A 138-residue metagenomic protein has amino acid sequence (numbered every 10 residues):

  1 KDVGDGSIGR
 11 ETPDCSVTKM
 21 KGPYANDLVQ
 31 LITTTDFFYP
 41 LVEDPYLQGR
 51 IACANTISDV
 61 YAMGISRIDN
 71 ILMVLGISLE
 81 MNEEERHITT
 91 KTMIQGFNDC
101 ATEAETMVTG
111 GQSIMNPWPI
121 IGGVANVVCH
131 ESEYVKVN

Functional and structural regions predicted by a protein language model:
K1-T12: Intrinsically disordered, low-complexity, positively charged segments
I8-R10, P40-S58, E84-I94: Glycine-rich anion/phosphate-binding loops
R10-T12, Y24-D27: Short, flexible loop/turn motifs enriched in small residues
P13, N55, E133-Y134: Short alpha-helical segments and helix-capping/turn motifs at coil-helix boundaries
P13-D14, D36, D59: Acidic side chains
C15-K19: A structural signal for short hydrophobic beta-strand segments in well-ordered beta-sheet cores
M20-G22, L28-P40, S66-N138: Glycine-rich anion-binding loops of enzyme active sites
A62-M63: Conserved phosphate/oxyanion-binding catalytic-loop motifs
